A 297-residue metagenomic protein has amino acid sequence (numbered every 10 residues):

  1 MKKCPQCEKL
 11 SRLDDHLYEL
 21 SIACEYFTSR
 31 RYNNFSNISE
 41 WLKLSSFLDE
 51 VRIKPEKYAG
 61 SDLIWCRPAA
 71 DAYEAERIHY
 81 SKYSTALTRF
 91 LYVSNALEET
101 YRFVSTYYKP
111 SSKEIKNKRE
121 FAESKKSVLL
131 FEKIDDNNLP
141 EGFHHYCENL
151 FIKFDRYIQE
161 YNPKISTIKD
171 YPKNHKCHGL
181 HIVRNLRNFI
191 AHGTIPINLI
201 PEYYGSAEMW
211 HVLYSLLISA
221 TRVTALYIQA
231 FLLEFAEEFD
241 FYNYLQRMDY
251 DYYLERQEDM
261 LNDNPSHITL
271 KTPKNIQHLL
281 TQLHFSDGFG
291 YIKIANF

Functional and structural regions predicted by a protein language model:
M1-F121, F241-F297: Extended intrinsically disordered or low-complexity regions, especially N/C-terminal cytosolic tails and loops, rather
Q6, L13, F27, R31-N37 (+7 more regions): Intrinsic-disorder-associated interaction segments
I22, I38, I53, I64 (+15 more regions): Weak global preference for isoleucine
T28-R31, F35, E76-L91, K169-L180 (+2 more regions): Short, charged/polar micro-motifs that form catalytic or ligand-binding hotspots
L44, L48-K54, I134-N137, K153 (+5 more regions): Surface-exposed polar/charged interaction patches
R89, N95, E99-T100, K133 (+3 more regions): Functionally constrained cores in energy, signaling, and assembly domains
P110-H178, G193: Flexible secondary-structure boundary motifs
Y171-F297: Polyanionic, low-complexity intrinsically disordered segments
